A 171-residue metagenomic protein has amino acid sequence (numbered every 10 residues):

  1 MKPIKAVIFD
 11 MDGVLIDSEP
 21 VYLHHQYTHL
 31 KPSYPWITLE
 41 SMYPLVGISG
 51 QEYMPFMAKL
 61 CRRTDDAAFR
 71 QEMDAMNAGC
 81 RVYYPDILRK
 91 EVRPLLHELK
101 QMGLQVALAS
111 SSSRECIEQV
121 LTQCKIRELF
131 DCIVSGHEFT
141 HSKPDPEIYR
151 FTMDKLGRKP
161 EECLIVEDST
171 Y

Functional and structural regions predicted by a protein language model:
M1-K2, Q101-L104, L156-E162: Glycine-rich phosphate-binding loop signature in dinucleotide/nucleotide-binding domains
K2-E98, M102: N-terminal helical cap/lid subdomain that shapes the substrate entry/recognition surface in HAD-like hydrolases
I8, A107, L164-V166: Conserved hydrophobic packing residues within short motifs/helices of P-loop NTPase cores of ABC-family ATPases
V14, S110-S112: Conserved phosphate-coupling serine/threonine residues in phosphotransfer and NTP-handling enzymes
S18, L45-V46, L108-A109, E167-D168: Small/polar loops that bind or transfer phosphate-bearing groups
H25, A107-A109, T152: Small-residue (primarily alanine) positions within well-ordered alpha-helices, especially packing/interaction faces
I37, T64-D65, V106, E128 (+1 more regions): Residue-level detector of short coil/turn "hinge" positions at structural boundaries
P85, S113-I165, T170-Y171: Substrate-recognition "cap/lid" segment bordering the active-site pocket of phosphatases
